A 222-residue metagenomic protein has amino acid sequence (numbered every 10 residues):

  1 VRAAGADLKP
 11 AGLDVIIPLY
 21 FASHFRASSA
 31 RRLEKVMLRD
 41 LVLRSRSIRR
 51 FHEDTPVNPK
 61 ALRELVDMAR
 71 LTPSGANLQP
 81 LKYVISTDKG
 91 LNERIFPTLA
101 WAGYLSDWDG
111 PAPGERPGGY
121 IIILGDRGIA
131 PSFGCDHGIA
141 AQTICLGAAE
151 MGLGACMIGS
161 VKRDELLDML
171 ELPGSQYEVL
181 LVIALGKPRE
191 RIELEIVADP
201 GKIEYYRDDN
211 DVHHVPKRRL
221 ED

Functional and structural regions predicted by a protein language model:
R2-A11: Extreme N-terminal basic, low-complexity initiation segments that serve as generic localization/processing leaders
A4, S29-A30: Short, low-complexity, intrinsically disordered N-terminal modules that encode targeting/processing signals
I16-F21, F25, R31-D222: Acidic, surface-exposed loops and disordered segments
